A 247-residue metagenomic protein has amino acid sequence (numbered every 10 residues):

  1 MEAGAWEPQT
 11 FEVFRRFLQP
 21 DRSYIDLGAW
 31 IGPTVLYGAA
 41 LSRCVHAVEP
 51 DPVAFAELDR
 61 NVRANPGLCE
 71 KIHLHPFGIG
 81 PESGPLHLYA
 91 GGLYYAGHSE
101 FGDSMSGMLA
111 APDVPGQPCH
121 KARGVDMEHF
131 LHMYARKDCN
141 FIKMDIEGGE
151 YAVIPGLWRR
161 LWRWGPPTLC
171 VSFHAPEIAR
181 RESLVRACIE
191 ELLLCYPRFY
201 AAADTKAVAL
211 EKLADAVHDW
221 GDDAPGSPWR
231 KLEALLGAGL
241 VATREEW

Functional and structural regions predicted by a protein language model:
M1-W247: Phosphate/nucleotide-binding beta-alpha loop and adjacent structural elements of enzyme active sites
